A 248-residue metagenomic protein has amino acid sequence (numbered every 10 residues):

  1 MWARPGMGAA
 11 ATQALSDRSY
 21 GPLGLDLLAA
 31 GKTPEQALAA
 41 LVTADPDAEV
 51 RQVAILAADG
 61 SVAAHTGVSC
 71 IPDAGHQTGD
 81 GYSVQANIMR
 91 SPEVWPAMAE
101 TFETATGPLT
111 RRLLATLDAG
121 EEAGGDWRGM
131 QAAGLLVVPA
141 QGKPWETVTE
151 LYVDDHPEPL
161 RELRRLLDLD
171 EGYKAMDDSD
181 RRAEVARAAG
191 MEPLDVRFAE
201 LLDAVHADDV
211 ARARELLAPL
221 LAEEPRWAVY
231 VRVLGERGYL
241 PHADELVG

Functional and structural regions predicted by a protein language model:
M1-D195: N-terminal nucleophile
L201-A204, E236: Conserved small-residue packing positions in alpha-helical repeats and bundles
P219-L220, W227: Alpha-helical solenoid scaffolds that mediate protein-protein interactions, centered on TPR/SEL1-like repeats but also
W227-G248: TPR/TPR-like alpha-solenoid helical repeat scaffolds
